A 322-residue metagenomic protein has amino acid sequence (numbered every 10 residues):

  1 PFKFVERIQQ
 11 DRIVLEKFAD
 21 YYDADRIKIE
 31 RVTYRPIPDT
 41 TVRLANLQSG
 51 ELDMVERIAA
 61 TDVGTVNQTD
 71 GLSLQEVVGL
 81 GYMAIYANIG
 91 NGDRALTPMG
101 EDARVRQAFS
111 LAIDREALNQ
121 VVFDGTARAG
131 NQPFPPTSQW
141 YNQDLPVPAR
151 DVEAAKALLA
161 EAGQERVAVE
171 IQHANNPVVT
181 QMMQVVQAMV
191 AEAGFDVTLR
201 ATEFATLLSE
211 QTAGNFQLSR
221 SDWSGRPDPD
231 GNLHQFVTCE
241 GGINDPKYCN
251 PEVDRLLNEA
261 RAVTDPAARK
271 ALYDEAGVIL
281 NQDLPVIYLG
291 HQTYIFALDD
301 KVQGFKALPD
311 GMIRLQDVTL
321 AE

Functional and structural regions predicted by a protein language model:
P1-V122, S138-D283, L320-E322: Extracytoplasmic/periplasmic ligand-capture domains
F2-V5, T126-A127, V302: Short glycine-aromatic motifs
D124-D144, I295-A297: Mature extracytoplasmic/periplasmic domains
P133-F134, G231-H234, D300-Q303: Short aromatic-enriched loop/helix-cap "lid" or pocket-rim segments at secondary-structure transitions that line
L289: Active-site-proximal polar cores
Q292: Short beta-strand/turn segments that mark the catalytic/cofactor-handling region of acyl-thioester transfer
F296-E322: Long beta-strand-rich cores associated with HINT superfamily self-processing modules
